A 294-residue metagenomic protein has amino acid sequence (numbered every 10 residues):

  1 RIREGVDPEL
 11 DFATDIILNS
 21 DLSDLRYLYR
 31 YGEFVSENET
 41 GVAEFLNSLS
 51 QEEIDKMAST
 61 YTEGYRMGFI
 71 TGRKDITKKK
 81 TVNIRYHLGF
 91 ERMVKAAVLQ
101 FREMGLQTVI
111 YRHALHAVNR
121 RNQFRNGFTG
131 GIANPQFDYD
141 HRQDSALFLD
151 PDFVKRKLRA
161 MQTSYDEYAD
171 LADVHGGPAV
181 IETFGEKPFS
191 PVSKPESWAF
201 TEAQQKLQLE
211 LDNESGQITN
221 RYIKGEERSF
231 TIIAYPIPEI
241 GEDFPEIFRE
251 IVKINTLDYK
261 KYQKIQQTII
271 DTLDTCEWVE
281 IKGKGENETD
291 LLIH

Functional and structural regions predicted by a protein language model:
R1-H294: Active-site bordering "gate/hinge" segments that shape substrate access to catalytic or cofactor-binding pockets
